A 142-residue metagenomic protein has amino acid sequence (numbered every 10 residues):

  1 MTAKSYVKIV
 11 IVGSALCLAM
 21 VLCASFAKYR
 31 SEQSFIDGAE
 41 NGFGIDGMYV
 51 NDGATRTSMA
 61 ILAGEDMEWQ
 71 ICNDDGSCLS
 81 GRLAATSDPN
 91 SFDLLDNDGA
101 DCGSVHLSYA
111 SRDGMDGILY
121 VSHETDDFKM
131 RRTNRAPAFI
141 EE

Functional and structural regions predicted by a protein language model:
M1-C17: N-terminal Sec-pathway targeting helices
S14-K28: Hydrophobic alpha-helical membrane-insertion segments, chiefly the h-region of N-terminal signal peptides
Y29-G38, S77-S87, Y120-E142: Edge beta-strand at a domain terminus
S31-S58, G117: Tryptophan-anchored aromatic micro-motifs
D52-D93, N97: N-terminal glycine/threonine-rich, aromatic-flanked beta-hairpin/loop signature
N90-S111: An anionic, turn-rich surface loop/hairpin at beta-sheet edges that serves as a generic interaction/coordination patch
R112-V121: Low-complexity, intrinsically disordered Gly/Pro/Thr-rich segments
